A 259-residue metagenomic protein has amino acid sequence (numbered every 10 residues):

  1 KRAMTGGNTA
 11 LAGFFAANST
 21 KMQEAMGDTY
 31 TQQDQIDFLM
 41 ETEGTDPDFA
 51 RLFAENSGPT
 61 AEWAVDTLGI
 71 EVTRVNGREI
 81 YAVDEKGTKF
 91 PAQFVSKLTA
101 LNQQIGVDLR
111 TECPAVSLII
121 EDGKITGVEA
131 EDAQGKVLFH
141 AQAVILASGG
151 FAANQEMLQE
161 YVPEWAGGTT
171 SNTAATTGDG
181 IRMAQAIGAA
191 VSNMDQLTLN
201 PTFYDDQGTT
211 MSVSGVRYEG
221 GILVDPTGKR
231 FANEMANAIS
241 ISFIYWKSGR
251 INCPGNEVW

Functional and structural regions predicted by a protein language model:
K1, S19-T20, E112-P114, V128-A133 (+8 more regions): Fold-independent oxyanion-binding glycine-rich loops and adjacent beta-strand/coil segments at enzyme active sites
R2-M4, G77-E79, V116, T198-L199: Conserved beta-strand edge residues that scaffold enzyme active sites
M4-D108, L223-V224, R230, A236: Conserved N-terminal/central alpha/beta ligand/cofactor-binding core
N8-T9, N102, I120-D122, K136-H140 (+3 more regions): Solvent-exposed alpha-helices and their adjacent loops that cap or buttress functional pockets in soluble metabolic
I80-E85, S171-A174, M211-G215: Short Gly/Pro-enriched turn/cap motifs at secondary-structure boundaries
K86-Q142, I181, Q185-I187: Helical element adjacent to the flavin cofactor pocket in flavoenzyme catalytic cores
D132, L138-T210: Glycine-rich loop(s) and the adjacent beta-strand/alpha-helix scaffold that form part
I181, A190-W259: An anion/pyrophosphate-binding glycine-rich loop and adjacent beta-alpha core in soluble alpha-beta enzymes
